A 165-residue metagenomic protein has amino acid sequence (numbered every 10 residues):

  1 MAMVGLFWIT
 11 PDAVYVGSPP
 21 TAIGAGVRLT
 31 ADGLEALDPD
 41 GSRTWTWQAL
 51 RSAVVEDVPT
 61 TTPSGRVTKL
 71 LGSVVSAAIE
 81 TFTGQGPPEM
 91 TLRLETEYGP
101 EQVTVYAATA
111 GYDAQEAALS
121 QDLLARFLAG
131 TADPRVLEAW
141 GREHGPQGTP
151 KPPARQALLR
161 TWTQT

Functional and structural regions predicted by a protein language model:
M1-G26, L37-S42, S52-T165: Eukaryotic intrinsically disordered, low-complexity regulatory linkers and tails enriched in Ser/Thr/Pro
G26-L34, Q48: Short, solvent-exposed coil/turn segments at beta-strand boundaries
